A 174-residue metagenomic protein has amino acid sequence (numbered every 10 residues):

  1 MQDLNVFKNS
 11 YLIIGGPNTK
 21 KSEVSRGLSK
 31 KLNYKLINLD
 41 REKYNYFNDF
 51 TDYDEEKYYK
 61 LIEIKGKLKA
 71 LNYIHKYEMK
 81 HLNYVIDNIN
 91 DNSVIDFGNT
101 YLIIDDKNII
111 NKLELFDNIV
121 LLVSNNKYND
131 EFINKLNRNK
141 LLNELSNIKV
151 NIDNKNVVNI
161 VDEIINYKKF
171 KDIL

Functional and structural regions predicted by a protein language model:
I13: Hydrophobic anchor at the beta1->P-loop junction of P-loop NTPases
G16: P-loop (Walker A) phosphate-binding loop of NTP-binding proteins
T19: ATP-binding Walker
S22: Walker A/P-loop
E42-I104: ATP-dependent small-molecule kinase phosphotransfer cores that center on conserved nucleotide phosphate-binding segments
N111-E131: Conserved phosphate-donor/acceptor-positioning beta-strand/loop module used by diverse small-molecule
N129-E163, Y167-L174: Small-molecule kinase domains that catalyze NTP-dependent phosphoryl transfer to phosphate-bearing small molecules
